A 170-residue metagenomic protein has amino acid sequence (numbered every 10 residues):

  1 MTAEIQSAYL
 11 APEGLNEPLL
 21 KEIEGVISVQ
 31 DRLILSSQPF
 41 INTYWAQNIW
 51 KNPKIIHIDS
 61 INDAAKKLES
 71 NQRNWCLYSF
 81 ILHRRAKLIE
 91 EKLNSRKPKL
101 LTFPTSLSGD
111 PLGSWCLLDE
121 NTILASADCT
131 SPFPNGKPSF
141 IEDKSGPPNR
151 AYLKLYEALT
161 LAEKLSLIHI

Functional and structural regions predicted by a protein language model:
M1-I168: SAM-dependent transferase fold signal centered on methyltransferase-like domains, encompassing both Class I
